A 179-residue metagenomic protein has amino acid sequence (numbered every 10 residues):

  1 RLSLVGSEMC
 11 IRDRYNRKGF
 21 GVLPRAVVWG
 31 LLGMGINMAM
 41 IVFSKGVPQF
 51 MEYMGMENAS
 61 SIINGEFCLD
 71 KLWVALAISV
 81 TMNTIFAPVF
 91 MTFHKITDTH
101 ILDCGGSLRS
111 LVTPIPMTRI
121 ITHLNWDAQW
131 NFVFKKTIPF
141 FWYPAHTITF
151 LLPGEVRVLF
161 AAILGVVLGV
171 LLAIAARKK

Functional and structural regions predicted by a protein language model:
R1-G6, I11: Single conserved hydrophobic/aromatic residue that forms the stacking wall/gate of nucleotide- or nucleobase-binding
S7-E8, G165-A176: Alpha-helical transmembrane segments and their membrane-interface exit regions
D13-L23: Membrane-interface helix-boundary motifs at transmembrane edges
G21-M34, I63-F86: Alpha-helical membrane-spanning segments of integral membrane proteins, especially the hydrophobic core of TM bundles
G33-M54, A75-L108: Transmembrane alpha-helix/helix-exit interface in multi-pass inner-membrane proteins
V47-L72, G105-P116: Membrane-interface interhelical connector segments
G105-K136: Membrane-helix boundary/juxtamembrane motif in polytopic membrane proteins
F140-T149: Hydrophobic, membrane-inserted alpha-helices
